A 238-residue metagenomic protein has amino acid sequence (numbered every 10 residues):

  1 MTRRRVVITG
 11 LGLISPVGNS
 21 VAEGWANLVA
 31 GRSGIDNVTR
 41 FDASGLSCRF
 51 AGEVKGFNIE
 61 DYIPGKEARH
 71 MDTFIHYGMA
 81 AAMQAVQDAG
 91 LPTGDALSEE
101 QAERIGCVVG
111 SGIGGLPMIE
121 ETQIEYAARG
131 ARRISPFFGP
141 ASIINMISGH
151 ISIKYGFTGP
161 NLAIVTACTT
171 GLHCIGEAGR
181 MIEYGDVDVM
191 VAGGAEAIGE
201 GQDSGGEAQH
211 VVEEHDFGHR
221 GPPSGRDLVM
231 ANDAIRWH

Functional and structural regions predicted by a protein language model:
M1-I113, M118-P160, R180-E183, I198-G199 (+2 more regions): Conserved "HGTGT" condensation-loop signature of ketosynthase/thiolase-family condensing enzymes that catalyze
N161-V165: Short catalytic-loop micro-motif centered on adjacent basic/acidic residues
G171: Short conserved active-site loop signatures built around small residues
C174: Active-site histidine-anchored catalytic micro-motif
D186-D188: Short, high-confidence coil segments that cap the C-terminus of an alpha-helix and link into the following beta-strand
V191, M230-A231, H238: Position-driven detector of the extreme protein N-terminus
E207, V212-E214, L228, R236: Intrinsic low-complexity, disordered N-terminal segments enriched in polar/charged/small residues
